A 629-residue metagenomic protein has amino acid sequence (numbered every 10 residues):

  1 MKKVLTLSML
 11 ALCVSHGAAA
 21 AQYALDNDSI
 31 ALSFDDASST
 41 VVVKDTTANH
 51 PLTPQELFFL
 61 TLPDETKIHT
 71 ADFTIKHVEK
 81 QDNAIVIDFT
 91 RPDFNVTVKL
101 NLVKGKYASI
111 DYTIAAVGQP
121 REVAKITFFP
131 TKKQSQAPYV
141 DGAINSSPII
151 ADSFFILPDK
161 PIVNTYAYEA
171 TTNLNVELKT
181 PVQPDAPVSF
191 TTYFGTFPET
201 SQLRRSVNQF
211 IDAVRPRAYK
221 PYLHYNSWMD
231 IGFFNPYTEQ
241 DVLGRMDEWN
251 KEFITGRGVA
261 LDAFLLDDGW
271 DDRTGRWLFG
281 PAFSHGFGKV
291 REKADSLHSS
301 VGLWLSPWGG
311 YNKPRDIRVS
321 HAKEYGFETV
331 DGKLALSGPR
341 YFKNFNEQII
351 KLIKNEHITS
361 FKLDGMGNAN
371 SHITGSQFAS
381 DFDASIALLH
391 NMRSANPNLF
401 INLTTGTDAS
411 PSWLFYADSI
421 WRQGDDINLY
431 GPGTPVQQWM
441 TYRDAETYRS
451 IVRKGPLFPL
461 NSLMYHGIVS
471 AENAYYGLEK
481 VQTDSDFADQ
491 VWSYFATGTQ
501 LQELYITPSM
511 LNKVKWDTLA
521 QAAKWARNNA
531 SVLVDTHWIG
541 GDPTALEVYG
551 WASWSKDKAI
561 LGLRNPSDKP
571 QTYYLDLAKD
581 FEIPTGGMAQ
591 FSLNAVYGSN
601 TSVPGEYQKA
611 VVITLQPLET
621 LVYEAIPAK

Functional and structural regions predicted by a protein language model:
V4-C13: Sec-dependent N-terminal signal peptides
Q22-V86: Acidic-aromatic substrate-binding/catalytic surfaces of carbohydrate-active enzymes
A84, T90-D93, K104-S109, I114-D316 (+4 more regions): Conserved structural scaffold segments of CAZyme catalytic domains across common CAZy folds
D185-A186, S385-N600, V612-A625: Active-site-proximal substrate-binding groove within the catalytic cores of carbohydrate-active enzymes
H224-L243, W270-H285, F327-N344, G367-F382 (+1 more regions): The substrate-binding groove and active-site-proximal loops of carbohydrate-active enzymes, especially glycoside
I231-P236, S300-E356, G367: Active-site-adjacent "subsite" loops/lids of carbohydrate-active enzymes
G258-W270, F345-G375: Active-site groove signature of glycoside hydrolases
G275-H285, G309-V330, L414-D426: Aromatic- and acidic-residue-enriched segments that line the glycan-binding/catalytic groove of carbohydrate-active
